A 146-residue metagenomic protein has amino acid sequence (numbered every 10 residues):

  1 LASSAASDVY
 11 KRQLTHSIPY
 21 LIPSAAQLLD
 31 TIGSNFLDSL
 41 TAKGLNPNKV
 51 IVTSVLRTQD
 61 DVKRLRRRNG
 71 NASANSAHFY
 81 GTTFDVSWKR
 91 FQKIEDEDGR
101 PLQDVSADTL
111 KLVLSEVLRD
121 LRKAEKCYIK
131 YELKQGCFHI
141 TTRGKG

Functional and structural regions predicted by a protein language model:
L1-A6, Y10: Single conserved hydrophobic/aromatic residue that forms the stacking wall/gate of nucleotide- or nucleobase-binding
T15, P19-Q27, D104-D108: Soluble non-cytosolic domains of exported or imported proteins
Y20-Q27, T31, P47, R57-D60 (+2 more regions): Short, well-structured alpha-helical interface segments that form or flank functional binding sites
L28-K43, R68-N71, K89, E116-A124: Structured segments of extracytoplasmic/periplasmic soluble domains in secreted or envelope-associated proteins
D30-G33, L37, L45-R67: Extended, low-complexity, intrinsically disordered C-terminal regulatory tails of eukaryotic serine/threonine kinases
A42-L45, A77: Short, charge-rich binding segments
L65-R68, E97-G99: Short acidic, glycine/proline-rich loop/turn micro-motifs
S73-G146: Catalytic cores and adjacent binding grooves of peptidoglycan-active enzymes
